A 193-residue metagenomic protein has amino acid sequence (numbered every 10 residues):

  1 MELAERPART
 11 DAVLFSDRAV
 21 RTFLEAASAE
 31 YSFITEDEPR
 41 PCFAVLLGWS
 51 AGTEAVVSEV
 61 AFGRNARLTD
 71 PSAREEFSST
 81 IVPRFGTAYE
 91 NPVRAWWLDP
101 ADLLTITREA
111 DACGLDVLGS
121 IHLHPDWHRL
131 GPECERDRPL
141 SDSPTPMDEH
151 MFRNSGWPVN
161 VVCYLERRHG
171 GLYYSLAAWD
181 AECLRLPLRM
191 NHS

Functional and structural regions predicted by a protein language model:
M1-G119, L123-S193: N-terminal beta-strand/alpha-helix entry module and adjacent surface of metal-dependent catalytic domains
